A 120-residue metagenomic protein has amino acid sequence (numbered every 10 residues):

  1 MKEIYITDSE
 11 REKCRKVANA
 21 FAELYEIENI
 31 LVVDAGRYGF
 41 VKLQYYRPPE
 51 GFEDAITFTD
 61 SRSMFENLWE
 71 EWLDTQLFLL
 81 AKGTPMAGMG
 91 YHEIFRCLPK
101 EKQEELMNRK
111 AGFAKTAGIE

Functional and structural regions predicted by a protein language model:
M1-E3, F113-E120: Short intrinsically disordered terminal tails
M1-I30: Negatively charged, low-complexity tracts enriched in Asp/Glu with abundant Ser/Thr
A20, L24, T57, T116-I119: Short stretches within intrinsically disordered, low-complexity N-terminal or propeptide regions
D34-F113: Acidic, low-complexity, intrinsically disordered interaction modules
